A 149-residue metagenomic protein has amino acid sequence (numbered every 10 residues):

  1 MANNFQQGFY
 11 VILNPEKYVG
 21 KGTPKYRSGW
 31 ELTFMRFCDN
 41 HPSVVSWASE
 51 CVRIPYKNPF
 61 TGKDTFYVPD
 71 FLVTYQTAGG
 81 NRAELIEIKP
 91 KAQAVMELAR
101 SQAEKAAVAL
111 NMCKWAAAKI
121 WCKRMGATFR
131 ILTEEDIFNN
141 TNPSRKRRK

Functional and structural regions predicted by a protein language model:
M1-K149: Electrostatic, structured charged patches in enzyme active sites and in nucleic-acid/phosphate-binding
